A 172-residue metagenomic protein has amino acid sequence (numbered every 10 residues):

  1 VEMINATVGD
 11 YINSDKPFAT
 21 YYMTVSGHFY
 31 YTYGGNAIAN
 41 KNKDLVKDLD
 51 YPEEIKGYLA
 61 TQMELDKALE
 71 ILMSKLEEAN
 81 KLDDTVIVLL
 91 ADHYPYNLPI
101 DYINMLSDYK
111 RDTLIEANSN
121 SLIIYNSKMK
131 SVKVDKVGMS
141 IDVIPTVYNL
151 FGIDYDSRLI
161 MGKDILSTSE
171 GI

Functional and structural regions predicted by a protein language model:
V1-I172: Solvent-exposed soluble domains appended to multi-pass membrane proteins
